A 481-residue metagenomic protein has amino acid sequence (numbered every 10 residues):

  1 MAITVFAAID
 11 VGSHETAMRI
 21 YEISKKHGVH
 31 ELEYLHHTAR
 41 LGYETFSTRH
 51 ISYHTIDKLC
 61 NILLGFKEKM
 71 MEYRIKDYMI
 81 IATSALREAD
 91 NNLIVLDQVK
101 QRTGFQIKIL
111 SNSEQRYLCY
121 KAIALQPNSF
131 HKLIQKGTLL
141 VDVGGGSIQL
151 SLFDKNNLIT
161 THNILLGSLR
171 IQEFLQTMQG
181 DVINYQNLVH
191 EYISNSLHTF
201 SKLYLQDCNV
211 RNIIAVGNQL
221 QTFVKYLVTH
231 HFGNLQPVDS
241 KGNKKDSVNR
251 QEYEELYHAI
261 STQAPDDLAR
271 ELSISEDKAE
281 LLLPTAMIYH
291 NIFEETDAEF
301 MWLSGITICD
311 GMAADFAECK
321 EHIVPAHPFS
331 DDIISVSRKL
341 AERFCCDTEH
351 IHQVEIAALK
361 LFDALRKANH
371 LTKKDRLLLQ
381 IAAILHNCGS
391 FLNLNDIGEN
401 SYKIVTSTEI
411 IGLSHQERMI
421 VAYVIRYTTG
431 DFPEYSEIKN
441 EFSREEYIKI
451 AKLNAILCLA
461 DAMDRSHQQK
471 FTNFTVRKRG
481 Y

Functional and structural regions predicted by a protein language model:
A2-L32, K132-I164, N218-T222: Gly/Thr-rich phosphate-binding beta-strand-loop-beta motif of the actin/hexokinase/Hsp70
F6, E44-Y73, A85-A89, T103-L125 (+5 more regions): Helical "lid/coupling" subdomains associated with nucleotide-phosphate turnover
K26-R40, T45, M71: Conserved ATP-binding subdomain of kinase catalytic cores across diverse folds
E33-H36, I94-V95, Y226-G233: Short, flexible, mixed-charge acidic loops at enzyme active sites
D77-Y78: Post-signal peptide N-terminal segment of secreted/secretory-pathway proteins
A89-D97: Metal-dependent catalytic neighborhoods of phosphoester/phosphodiester hydrolases
D97-T103: Structural alpha-helical segments in enzyme catalytic/regulatory domains
